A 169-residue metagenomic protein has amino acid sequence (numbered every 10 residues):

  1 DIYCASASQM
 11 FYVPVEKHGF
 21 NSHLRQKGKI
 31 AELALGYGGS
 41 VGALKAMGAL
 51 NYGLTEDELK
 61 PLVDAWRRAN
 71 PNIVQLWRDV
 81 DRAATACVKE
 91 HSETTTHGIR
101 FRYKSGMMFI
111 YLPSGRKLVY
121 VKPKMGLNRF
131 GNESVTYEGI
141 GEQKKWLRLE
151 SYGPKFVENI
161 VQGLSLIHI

Functional and structural regions predicted by a protein language model:
D1-I167: Conserved catalytic core of nucleotide polymerization and phosphodiester-bond processing enzymes
